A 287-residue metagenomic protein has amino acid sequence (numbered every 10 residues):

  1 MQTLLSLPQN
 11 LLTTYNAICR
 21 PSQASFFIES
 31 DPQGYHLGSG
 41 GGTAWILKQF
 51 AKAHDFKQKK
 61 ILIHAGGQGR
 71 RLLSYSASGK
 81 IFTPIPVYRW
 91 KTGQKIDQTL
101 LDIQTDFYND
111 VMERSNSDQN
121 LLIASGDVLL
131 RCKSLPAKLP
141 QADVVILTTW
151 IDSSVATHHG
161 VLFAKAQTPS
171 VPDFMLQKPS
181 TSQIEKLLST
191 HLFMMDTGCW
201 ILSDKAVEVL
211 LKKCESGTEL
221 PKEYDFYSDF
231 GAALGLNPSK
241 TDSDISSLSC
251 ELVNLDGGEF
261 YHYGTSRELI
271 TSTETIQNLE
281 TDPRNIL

Functional and structural regions predicted by a protein language model:
M1-L7, F27-D55, D143-V145, W150-S154 (+1 more regions): Left-handed beta-helix
M1-N120, L129-A137, E274: N-terminal glycine-rich phosphate-binding loop and ensuing alpha1 helix
T14-A17, D173-P179, N237-D242: Short, functional N-terminal and low-complexity linear motifs
A17-S22, F163-A166, L234, T241-S247: Short, conserved catalytic or adaptor-binding loops enriched in Gly and charged residues
Q23, F27, K59-L62, L139 (+2 more regions): Residue-level signal for well-ordered alpha-helical segments
K57, S76-A77, I85, R89-T218 (+1 more regions): Conserved core of the sugar-phosphate nucleotidyltransferase
G67-Q68, V128, D204, S266: Conformational gate/switch positions in structured elements
L73, T83-P86, F163, Y261-G264 (+1 more regions): Generic, ordered loop/turn and secondary-structure boundary motif
